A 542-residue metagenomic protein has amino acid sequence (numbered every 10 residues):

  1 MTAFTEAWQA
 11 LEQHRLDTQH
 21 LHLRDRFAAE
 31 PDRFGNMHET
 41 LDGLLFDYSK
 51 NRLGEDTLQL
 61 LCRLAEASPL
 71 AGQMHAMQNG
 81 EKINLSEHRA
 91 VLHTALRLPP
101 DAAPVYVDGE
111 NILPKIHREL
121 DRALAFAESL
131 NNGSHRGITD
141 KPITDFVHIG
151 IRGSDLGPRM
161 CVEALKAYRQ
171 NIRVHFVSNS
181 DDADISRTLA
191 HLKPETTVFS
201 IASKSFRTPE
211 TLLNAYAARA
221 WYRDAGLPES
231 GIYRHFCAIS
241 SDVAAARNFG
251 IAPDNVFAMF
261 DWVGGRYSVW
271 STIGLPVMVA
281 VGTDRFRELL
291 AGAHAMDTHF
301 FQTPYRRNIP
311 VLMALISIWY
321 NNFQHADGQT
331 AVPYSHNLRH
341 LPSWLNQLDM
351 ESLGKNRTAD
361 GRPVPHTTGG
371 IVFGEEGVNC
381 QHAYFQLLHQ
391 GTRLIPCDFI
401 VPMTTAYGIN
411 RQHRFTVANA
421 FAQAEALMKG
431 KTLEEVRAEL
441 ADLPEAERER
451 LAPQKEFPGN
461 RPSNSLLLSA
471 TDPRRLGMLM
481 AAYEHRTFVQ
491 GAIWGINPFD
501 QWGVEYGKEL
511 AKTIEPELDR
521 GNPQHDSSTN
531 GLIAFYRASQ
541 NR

Functional and structural regions predicted by a protein language model:
A3-A7, H14-T139, F415-A446, E456 (+3 more regions): Extended, charge-enriched "interface" segments that sit outside catalytic cores
E6, A29-D32, R52, D56 (+19 more regions): Conserved active-site and cofactor/substrate-binding residues in soluble primary-metabolism enzymes
A125-G133, T139-T303, T513: Glycine-rich phosphate-binding loops that contact phosphosugars or nucleotide phosphates
T144-G150, F199-S205, G328-S335, I371-V372 (+1 more regions): Short glycine-rich or small-residue beta-strand-to-loop segments that form or flank ligand, phosphate, metal/Fe-S
C161-K166, A190-P194, A215-A217, D254 (+4 more regions): Short, solvent-exposed amphipathic alpha-helical segments in soluble enzyme and RNA/protein-processing domains
W221-I409, G430, G459, K508-E515 (+1 more regions): Active-site phosphate/pyrophosphate-binding segments
H389-T392, V401-G477, A481, T487: Substrate-recognition/cap regions that form aromatic- and gly/pro-loop-enriched pockets for small-molecule ligands
F457-R461, L468-W494, F499, Y506 (+3 more regions): C-terminal accessory domains/tails appended to large, multi-domain proteins
